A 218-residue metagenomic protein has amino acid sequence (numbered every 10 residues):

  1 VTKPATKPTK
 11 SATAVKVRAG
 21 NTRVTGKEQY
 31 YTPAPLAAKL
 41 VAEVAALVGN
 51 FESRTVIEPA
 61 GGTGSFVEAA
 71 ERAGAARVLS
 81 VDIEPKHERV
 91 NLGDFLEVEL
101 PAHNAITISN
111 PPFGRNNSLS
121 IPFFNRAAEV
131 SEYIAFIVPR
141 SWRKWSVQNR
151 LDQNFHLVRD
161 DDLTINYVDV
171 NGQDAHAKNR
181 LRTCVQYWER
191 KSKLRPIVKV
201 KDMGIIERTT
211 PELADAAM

Functional and structural regions predicted by a protein language model:
V1-M218: Class I S-adenosyl-L-methionine-dependent methyltransferase catalytic core
